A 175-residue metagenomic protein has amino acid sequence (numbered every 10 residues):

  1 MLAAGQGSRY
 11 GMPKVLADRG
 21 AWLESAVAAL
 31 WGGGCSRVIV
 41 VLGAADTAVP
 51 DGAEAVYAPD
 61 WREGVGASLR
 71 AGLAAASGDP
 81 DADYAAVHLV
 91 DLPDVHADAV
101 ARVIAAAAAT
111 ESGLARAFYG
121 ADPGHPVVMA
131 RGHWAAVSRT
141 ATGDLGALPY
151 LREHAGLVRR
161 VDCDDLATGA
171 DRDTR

Functional and structural regions predicted by a protein language model:
L2-P123, A155-C163: Nucleotide and nucleotide-moiety/phosphate-recognizing core
A17-R19, V128-A130, R172-D173: Short beta-strand-to-turn element immediately C-terminal to the catalytic PLP-Schiff-base lysine in fold type I
D91, W134-A141: Short, glycine/charged-rich beta-strand-loop motifs at protein surfaces that mediate ligand recognition and catalysis
L92, P126-V128, A170: A residue-level structural signature of the nucleotidyltransferase/glycosyltransferase Rossmann-like core
G124-A136: Conserved nucleotide-sugar donor-binding and metal-coordinating catalytic region shared by glycosyltransferases
R139-R175: Conserved alpha/beta core of the MobA/IspD/sugar-nucleotide pyrophosphorylase nucleotidyltransferase superfamily
